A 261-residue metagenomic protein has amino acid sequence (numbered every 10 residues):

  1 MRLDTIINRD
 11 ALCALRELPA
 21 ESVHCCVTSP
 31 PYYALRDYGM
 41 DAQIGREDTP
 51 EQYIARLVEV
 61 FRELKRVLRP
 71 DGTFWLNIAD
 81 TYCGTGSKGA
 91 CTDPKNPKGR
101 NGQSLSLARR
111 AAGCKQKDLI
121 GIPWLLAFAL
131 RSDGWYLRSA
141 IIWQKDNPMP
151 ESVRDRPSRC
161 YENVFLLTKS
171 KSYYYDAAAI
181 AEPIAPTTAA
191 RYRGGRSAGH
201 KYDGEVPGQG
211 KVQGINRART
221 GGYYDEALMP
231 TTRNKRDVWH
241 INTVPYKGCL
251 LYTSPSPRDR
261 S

Functional and structural regions predicted by a protein language model:
M1-Y33, Y224, N234-K235: SAM-dependent nucleic-acid methyltransferase catalytic core
A11, I180, P257: Hydrophobic pocket-lining residues within nucleotide cofactor-binding pockets
S22-K117: SAM-dependent methyltransferase catalytic-core segment centered on the flexible catalytic loop and adjoining short
F61, W124-A127: Generic structural signal for well-ordered alpha-helices, preferentially at hydrophobic/aromatic core positions
L126-R138: A SAM-dependent methyltransferase catalytic signature shared across enzymes that methylate proteins
Y136-D146: Conserved S-adenosyl-L-methionine
Q144-V244, G248: Flexible, glycine-/basic-rich loop-and-beta segments that form/coincide with the SAM-dependent methyltransferase
Y252-P255, D259-S261: Single conserved hydrophobic/aromatic residue that forms the stacking wall/gate of nucleotide- or nucleobase-binding
